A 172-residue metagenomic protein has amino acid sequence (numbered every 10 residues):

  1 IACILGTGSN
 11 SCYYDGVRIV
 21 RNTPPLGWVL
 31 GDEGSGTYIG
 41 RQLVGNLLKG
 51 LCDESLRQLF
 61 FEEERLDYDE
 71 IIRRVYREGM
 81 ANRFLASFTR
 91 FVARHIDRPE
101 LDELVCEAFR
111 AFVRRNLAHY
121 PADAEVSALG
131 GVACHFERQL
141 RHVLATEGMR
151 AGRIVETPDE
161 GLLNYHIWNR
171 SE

Functional and structural regions predicted by a protein language model:
I1, V44-E172: ATP-binding/phosphotransfer module of carbohydrate and carboxylate kinases, centering on a glycine-rich
I1-Q58: Phosphate-binding/catalytic loop of phosphoryl-transfer enzymes
